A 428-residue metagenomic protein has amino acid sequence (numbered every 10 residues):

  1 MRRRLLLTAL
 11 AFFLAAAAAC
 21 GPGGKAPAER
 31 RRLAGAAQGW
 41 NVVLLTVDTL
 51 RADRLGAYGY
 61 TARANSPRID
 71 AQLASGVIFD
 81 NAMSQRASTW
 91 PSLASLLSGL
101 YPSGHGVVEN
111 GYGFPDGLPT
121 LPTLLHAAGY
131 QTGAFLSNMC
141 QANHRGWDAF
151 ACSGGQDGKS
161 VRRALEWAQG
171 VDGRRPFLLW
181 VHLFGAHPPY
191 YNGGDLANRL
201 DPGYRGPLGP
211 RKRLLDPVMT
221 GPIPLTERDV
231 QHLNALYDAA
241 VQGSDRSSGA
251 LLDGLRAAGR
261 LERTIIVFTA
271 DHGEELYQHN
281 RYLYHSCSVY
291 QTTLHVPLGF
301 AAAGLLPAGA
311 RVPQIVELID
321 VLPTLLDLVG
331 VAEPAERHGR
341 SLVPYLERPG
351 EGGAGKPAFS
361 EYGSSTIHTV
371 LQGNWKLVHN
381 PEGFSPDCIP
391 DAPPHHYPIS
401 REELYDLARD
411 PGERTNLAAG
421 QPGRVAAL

Functional and structural regions predicted by a protein language model:
M1-A18: Sec-dependent bacterial lipoprotein signal peptides
L14-L428: Catalytic domains that recognize anionic headgroups
